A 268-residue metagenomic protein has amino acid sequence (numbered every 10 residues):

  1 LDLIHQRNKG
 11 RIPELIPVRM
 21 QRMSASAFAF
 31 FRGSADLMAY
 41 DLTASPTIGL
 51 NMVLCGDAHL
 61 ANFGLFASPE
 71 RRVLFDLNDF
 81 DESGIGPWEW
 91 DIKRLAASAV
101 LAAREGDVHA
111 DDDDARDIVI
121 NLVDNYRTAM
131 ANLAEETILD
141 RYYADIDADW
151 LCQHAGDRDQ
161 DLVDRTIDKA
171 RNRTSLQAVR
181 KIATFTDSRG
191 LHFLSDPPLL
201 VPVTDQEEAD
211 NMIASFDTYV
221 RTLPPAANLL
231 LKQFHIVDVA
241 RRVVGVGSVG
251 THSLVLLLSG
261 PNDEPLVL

Functional and structural regions predicted by a protein language model:
L1-V53, S68-N78, G84-G86, V100-L268: Regulatory N- and C-terminal appendages and interdomain linkers associated with kinase/kinase-like NTP transferase
A58, F80-E82, I92: Generic detector of well-ordered alpha-helical packing
A58-L65: Hydrophobic residue at the +6 position relative to the catalytic HRD Asp in the kinase catalytic loop
N62, S83-G84: Catalytic P-loop NTPase motifs of RecA-like helicase/translocase cores
F63, N78-D79: General structural concept
E89-S98: Catalytic or ion-translocation cores adjacent to nucleophile or general acid/base/metal-coordination motifs in diverse
